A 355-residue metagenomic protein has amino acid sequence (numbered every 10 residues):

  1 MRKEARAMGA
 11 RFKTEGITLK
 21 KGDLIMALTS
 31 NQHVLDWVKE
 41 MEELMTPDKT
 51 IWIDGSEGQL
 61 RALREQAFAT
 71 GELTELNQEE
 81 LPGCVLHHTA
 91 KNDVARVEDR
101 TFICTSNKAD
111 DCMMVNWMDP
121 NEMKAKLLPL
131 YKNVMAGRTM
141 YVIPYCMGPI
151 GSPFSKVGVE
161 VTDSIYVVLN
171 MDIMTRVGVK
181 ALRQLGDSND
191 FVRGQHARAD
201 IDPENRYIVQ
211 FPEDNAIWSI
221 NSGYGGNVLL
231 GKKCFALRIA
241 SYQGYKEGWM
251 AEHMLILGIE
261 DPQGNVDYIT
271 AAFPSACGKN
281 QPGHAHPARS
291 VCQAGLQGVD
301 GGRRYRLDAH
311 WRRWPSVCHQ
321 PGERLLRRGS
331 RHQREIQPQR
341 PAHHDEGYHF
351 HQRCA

Functional and structural regions predicted by a protein language model:
K3-A7, R11-I25: Short, Lys/Arg-enriched N-terminal segments with co-localized hydrophobic residues within the first ~10-30 amino acids
M8, K13, N265, G278-K279: Short loop/turn segments at connectors of secondary-structure elements within structured domains
L19-C277, P287-V299, R306-A355: Conserved internal helical-beta-strand scaffold that buttresses enzyme catalytic cores
P282: Hydrophobic positions on the alpha1 helix immediately C-terminal to the Walker A/P-loop
